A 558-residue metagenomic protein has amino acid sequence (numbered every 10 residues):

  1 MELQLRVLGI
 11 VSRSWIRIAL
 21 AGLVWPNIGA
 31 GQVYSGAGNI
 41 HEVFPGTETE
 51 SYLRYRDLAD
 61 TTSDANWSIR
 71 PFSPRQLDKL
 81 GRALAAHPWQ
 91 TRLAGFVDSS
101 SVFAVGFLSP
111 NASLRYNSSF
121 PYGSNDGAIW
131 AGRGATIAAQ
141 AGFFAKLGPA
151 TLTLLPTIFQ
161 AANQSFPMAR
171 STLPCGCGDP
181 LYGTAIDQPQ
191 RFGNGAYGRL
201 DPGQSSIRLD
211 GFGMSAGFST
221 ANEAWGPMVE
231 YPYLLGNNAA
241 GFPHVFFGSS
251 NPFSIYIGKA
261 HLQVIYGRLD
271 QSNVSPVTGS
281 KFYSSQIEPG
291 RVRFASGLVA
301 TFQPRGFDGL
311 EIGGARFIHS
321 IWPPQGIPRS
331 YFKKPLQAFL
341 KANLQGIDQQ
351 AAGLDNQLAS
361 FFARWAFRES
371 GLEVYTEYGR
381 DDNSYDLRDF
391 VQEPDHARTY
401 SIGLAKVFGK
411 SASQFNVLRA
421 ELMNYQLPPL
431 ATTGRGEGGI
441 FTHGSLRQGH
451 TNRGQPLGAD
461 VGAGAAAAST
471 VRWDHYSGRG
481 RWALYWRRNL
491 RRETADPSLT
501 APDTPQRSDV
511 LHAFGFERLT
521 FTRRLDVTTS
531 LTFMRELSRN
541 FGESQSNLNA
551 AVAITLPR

Functional and structural regions predicted by a protein language model:
M1-R13: N-terminal secretory signal peptides that target proteins for export/translocation
E2-L5, I28-T151, P156, Q164: N-terminal periplasmic/intermembrane-space "pro-region" immediately following the signal or transit peptide
R13-N27: Bacterial N-terminal signal peptides
V33-S35, G95-F103, A145-P149, D210-G213 (+5 more regions): Short loop/turn motifs that connect adjacent beta-strands in outer-membrane beta-barrel proteins
G123-G127, A161-N163, Q188-Q190, A221-P232 (+8 more regions): Sequence/structural signature of outer-membrane beta-barrel proteins
A145-Y182, G306-A315: Carboxylate/His-rich catalytic cores and anion/metal-binding grooves
P174-G198, A221-Q303, A315-A352, R453-L457: Surface-exposed coil loops of outer-membrane beta-barrel proteins
L310-I318, P323-R558: Exposed, low-structure sequence patches enriched in small/polar residues
